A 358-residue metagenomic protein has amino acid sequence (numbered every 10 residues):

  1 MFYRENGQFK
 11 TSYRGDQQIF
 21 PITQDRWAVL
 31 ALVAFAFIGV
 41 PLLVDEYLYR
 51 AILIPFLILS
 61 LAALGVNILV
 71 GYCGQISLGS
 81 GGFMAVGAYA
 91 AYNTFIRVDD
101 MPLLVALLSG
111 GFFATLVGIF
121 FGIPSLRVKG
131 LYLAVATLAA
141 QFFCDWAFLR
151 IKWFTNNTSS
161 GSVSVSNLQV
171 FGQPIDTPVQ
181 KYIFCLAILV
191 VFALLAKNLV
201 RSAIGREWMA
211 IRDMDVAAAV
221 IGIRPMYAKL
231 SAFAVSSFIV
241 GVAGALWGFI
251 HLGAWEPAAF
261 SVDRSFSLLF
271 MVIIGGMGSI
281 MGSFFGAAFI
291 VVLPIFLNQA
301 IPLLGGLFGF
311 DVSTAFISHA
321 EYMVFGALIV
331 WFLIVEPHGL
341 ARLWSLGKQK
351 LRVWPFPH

Functional and structural regions predicted by a protein language model:
M1-H358: Transmembrane alpha-helices and adjacent helix-loop boundaries
